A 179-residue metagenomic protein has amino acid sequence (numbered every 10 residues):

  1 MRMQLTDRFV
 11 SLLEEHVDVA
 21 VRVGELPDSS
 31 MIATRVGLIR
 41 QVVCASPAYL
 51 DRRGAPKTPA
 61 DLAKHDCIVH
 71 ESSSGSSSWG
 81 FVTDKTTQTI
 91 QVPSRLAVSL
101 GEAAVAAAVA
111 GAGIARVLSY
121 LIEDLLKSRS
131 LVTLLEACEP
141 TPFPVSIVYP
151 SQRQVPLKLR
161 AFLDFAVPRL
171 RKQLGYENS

Functional and structural regions predicted by a protein language model:
M1-L5, V69, T89-L100, C138: Short beta-strand-to-loop elements that line the ligand-binding cleft of bilobed periplasmic-binding protein-like
M1-S29, S179: Central regulatory/effector-binding core of bacterial HTH transcription factors
E15-R22, Q41, V109-I114: Alpha-to-beta junction loops
S30-Q41, A45-I68, D84: Flexible hinge/capping segments at coil-to-helix
A33-V36, S128-P140: Short beta-strand->loop
S78-Q91, L125: Ligand-binding cleft/hinge of the Venus flytrap
V105-S130: A ligand-binding cleft/hinge motif common to bilobed small-molecule-binding domains
S119-S128, C138-S179: C-terminal effector-binding regulatory domain of bacterial HTH transcription factors
